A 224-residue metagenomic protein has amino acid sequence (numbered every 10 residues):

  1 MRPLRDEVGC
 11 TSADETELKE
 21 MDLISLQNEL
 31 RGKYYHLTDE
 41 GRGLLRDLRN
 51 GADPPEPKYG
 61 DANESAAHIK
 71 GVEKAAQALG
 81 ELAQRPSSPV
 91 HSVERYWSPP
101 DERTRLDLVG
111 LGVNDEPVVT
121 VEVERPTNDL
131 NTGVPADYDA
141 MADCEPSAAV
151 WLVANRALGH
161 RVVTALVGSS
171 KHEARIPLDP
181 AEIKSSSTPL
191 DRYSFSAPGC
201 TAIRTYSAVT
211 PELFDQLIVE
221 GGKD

Functional and structural regions predicted by a protein language model:
M1, L23-S25, H68, A75: Metal-dependent nuclease catalytic cores that hydrolyze phosphodiester bonds in DNA/RNA, characterized by
L4-D22, E29-R31: Short amphipathic alpha-helical interaction segments
L18-K19, A75-P86, M141-A142, L166-S170: Hydrophobic, Leu/Ile/Phe/Ala-enriched alpha-helical segments that form helix-helix packing faces
L26-R49: Accessory beta->alpha helical hairpin/"wing" motif in late/C-terminal subdomains of nucleic-acid enzymes
L44-R95, V209-D224: Solvent-exposed, charged helical/coil patches that constitute nucleic-acid or partner-interaction surfaces
A62, A66, A78-L130, P198: Active-site metal-binding core of divalent-cation-utilizing nuclease and nuclease-like domains
V118-T120, E124-E182: Catalytic cores of nucleic-acid endonucleases
A165-D224: Non-catalytic C-terminal interaction segments of nucleic acid-processing enzymes
